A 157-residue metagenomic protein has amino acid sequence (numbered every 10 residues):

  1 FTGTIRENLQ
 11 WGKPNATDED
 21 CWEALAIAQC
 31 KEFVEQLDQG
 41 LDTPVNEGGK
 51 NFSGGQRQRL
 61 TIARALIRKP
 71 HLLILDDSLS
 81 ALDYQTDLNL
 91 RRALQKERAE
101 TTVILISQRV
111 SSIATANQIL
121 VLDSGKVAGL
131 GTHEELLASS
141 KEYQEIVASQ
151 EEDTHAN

Functional and structural regions predicted by a protein language model:
R6-E47, R92, E100: ABC ATPase nucleotide-binding domain helical subdomain, centered on the C-loop/LSGGQ "ABC signature"
K31-L60, S78, L82-Q85, D153-N157: ABC-fold ATPase nucleotide-binding domain signature/coupling loops
Q36, R92, K96, A114-N157: C-terminal portion of ABC ATPase nucleotide-binding domains
S53-G54, L60-A65, N89, L105: ABC ATPase nucleotide-binding domain "signature" region
I67-H71, E100: A short, proline-enriched helix->beta-strand linker immediately N-terminal to the Walker B motif in ABC-type P-loop
L73-D77: Catalytic Walker B motif of ABC-type/P-loop ATPase nucleotide-binding domains
Y84-A93: Conserved D-loop/post-Walker B switch-helix segment of ABC ATPase nucleotide-binding domains
K96-L105, I113: Conserved catalytic loops of ABC-family nucleotide-binding domains
